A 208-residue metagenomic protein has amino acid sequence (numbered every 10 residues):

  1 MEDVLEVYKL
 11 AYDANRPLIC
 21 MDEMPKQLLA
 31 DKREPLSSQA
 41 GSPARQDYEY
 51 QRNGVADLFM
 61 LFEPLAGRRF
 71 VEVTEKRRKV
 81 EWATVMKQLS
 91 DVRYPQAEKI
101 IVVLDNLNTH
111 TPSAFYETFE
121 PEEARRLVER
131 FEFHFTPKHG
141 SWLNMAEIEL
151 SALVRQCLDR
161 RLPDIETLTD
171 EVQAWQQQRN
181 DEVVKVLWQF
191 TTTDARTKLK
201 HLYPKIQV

Functional and structural regions predicted by a protein language model:
M1-K87, L199: Extended, low-complexity cationic-aromatic segments
C20-D22, L61, G67, M86 (+5 more regions): Mobile genetic element proteins and their domesticated derivatives, centered on retroelements and DNA transposons
K32, T167-V208: C-terminal domain-tail junction helix/linker
R45-Q51, E123-M145, R160-D164: RNase H-like polynucleotidyl transferase catalytic core
A56, D105-N106, F133-R155, E166: RNase H-like two-metal-ion nuclease catalytic core shared by retroviral integrases and related mobile-element nucleases
R69, A146-I165, Q178-V183: Active-site proximal helix-loop segment of RNase H-like, two-metal nucleases, encompassing DDE(D)
V80-I101: Short, basic/hydrophobic alpha-helical segments
A97-T111: Acidic/histidine-rich, metal-coordinating catalytic segments
